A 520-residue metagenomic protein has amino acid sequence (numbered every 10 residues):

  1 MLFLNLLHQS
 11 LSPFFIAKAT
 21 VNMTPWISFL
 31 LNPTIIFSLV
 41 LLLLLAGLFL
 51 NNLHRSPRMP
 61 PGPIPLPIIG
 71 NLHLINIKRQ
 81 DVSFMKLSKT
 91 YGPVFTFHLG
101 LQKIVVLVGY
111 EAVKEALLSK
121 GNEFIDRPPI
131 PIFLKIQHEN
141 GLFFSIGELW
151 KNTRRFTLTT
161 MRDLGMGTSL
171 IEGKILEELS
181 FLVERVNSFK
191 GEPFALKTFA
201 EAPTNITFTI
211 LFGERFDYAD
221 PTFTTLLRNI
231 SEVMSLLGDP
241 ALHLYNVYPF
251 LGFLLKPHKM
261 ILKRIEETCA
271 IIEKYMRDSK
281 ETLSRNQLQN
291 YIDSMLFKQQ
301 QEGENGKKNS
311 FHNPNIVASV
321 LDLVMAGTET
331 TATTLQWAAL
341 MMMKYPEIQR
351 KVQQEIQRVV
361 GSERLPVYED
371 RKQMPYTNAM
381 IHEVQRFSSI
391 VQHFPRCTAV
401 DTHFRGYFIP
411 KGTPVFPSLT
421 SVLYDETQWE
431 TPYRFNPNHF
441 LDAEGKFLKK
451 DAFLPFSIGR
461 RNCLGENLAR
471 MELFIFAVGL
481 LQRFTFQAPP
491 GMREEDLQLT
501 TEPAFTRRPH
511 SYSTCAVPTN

Functional and structural regions predicted by a protein language model:
L2-K103, E111, E115, P128-H138 (+5 more regions): N-terminal targeting/anchor module and adjacent flexible "hinge" preceding the catalytic domain
L2-L43, H98-V105, G165-E177, V186-T209 (+8 more regions): Cytochrome P450
S56-I75, Q80-K174, P193-A195, F199-F208 (+2 more regions): Cytochrome P450 substrate-recognition site 1
L72-M85, K89-G92, A270, D278 (+3 more regions): Conserved cytochrome P450 K-helix E-x-x-R motif and the immediately C-terminal K′/meander segment
H73, R162-M166, T204, P240 (+6 more regions): Conserved cytochrome P450 catalytic core segment spanning the I/J/K helices
I125, P346-I348, E466-F505: Cytochrome P450 heme-binding "Cys pocket" and the immediately downstream C-terminal segment
P203, T207, L211, R264-E273 (+6 more regions): Central I-helix of cytochrome P450 enzymes
P417-G445: Conserved cytochrome P450 K-helix/beta-meander segment immediately N-terminal to the heme-binding cysteine loop
